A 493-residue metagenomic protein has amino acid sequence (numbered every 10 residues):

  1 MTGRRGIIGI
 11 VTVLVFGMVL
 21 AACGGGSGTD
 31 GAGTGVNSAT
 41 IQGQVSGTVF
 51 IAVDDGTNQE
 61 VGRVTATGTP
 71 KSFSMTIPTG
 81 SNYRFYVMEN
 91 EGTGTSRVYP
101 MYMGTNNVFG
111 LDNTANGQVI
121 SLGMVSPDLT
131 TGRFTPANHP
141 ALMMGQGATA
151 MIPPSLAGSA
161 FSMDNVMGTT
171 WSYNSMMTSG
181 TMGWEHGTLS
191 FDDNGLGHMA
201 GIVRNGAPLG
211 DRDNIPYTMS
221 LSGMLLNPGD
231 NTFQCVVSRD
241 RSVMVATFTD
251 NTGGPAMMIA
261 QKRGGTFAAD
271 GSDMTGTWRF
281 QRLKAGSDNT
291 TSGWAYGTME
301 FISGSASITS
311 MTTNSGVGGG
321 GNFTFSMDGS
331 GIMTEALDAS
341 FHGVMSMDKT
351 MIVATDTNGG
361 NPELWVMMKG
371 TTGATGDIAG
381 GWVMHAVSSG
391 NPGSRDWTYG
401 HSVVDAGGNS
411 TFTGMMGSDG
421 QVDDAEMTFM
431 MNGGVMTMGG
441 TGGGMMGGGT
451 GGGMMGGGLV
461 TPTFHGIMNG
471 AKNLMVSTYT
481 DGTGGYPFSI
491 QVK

Functional and structural regions predicted by a protein language model:
M1-V11: Bacterial N-terminal signal peptides that target proteins for export
M18-A22: C-terminal motif of bacterial Sec signal peptides marking the signal peptidase cleavage site
G26-D192, L196-S222, P228-D240, T249-D273 (+5 more regions): Feature for extracytoplasmic/surface-facing segments of secreted or surface-associated proteins, emphasizing
N37, I41, E185, G195 (+14 more regions): Structural detector for hydrophobic anchor residues on beta-strands
P100-F109, T181-H186, D192-S242, A306-M351 (+1 more regions): Contiguous, well-ordered beta-strand patches that form the walls/edges of small beta-barrel/beta-sandwich domains
P154-F161, N214, D250-R279, D356-G381 (+4 more regions): Edge beta-strand at a domain terminus
T169-S172, S242-V245, G276-W278, T350-V353 (+2 more regions): Short, structured motif recognition centered on aromatic/hydrophobic residues
W184-L189, G197-M199, N289-F301, S307-T312 (+2 more regions): Short helix-loop boundary/capping segments
